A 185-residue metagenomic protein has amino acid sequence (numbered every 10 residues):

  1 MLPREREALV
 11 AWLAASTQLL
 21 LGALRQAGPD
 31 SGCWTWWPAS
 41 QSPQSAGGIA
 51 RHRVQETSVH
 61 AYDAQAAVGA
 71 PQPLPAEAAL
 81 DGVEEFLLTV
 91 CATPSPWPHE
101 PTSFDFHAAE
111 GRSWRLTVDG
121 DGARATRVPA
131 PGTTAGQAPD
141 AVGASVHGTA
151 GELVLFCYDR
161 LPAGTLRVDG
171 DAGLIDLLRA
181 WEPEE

Functional and structural regions predicted by a protein language model:
M1-T35, P71-D81: Short, helix-capping/interhelical loops that line the mouth of catalytic, cofactor-, or ligand-binding pockets
R4-E7, Q44-R51, A144: Short, solvent-exposed segments of well-ordered alpha helices
T17, T57, A150: Short amphipathic alpha-helical/adjacent loop interface patches that line ligand and macromolecule-binding sites
T35-S95, L153: Short, contiguous alpha-helical
V83-L116: A glycine-rich beta-turn/hairpin centered on an aromatic-Pro dipeptide
F106, R112-S145, T149: Acidic/His-leaning functional-site neighborhoods
Q137-E185: C-terminal interaction segments
